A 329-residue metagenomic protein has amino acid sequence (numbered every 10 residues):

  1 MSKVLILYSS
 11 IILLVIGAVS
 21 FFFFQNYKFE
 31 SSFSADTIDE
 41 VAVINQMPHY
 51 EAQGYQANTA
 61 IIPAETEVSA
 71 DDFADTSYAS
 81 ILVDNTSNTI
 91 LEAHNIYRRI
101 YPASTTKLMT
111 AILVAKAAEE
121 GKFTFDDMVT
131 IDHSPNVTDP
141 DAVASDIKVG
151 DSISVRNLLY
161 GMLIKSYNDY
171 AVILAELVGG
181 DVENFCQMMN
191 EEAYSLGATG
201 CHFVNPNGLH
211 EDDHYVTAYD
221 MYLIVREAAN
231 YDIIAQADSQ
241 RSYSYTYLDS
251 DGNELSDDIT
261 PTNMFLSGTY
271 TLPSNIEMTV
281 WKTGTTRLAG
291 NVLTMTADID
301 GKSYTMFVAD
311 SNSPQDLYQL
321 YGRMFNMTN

Functional and structural regions predicted by a protein language model:
M1-L13: N-terminal Sec-pathway targeting helices
L14-N26: Hydrophobic alpha-helical membrane-insertion segments, chiefly the h-region of N-terminal signal peptides
V15-I16, D84, E211, G268: Generic detector of low-complexity/intrinsically disordered segments and short hydrophobic N-terminal stretches
N26-H49, G54-Y55, E65-S69, F73-S77 (+1 more regions): Penicillin-recognizing serine hydrolase domain
E30-Y219, A228, I299: Active-site-adjacent loops and short helices of periplasmic peptidoglycan-processing enzymes
